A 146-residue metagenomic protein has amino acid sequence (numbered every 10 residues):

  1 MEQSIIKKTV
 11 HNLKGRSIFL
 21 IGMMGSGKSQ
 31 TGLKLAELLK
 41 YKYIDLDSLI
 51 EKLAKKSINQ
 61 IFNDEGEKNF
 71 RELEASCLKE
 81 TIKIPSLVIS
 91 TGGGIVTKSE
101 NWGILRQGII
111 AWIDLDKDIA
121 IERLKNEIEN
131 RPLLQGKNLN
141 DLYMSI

Functional and structural regions predicted by a protein language model:
M1-R16: Extreme N-terminal, non-catalytic leader segments that precede Walker-type/kinase nucleotide-binding cores
L20: Hydrophobic anchor at the beta1->P-loop junction of P-loop NTPases
M23: P-loop (Walker A) phosphate-binding loop of NTP-binding proteins
S29: Walker A/P-loop
E37-S76: Conserved substrate/cofactor phosphate-moiety recognition/catalytic segment in nucleotide-dependent phosphotransferases
L105-E127: Conserved phosphate-donor/acceptor-positioning beta-strand/loop module used by diverse small-molecule
N130-I146: Small-molecule kinase domains that catalyze NTP-dependent phosphoryl transfer to phosphate-bearing small molecules
